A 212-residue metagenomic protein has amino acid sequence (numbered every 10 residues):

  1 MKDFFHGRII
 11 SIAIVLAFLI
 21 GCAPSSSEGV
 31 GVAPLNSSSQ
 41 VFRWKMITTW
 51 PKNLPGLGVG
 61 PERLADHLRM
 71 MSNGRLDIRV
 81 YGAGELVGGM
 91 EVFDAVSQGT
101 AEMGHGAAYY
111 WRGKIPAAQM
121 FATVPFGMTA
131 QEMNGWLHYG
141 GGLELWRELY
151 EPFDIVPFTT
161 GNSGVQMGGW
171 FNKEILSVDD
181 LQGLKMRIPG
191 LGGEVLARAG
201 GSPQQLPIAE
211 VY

Functional and structural regions predicted by a protein language model:
M1-R43: Short, low-complexity disordered leader/linker segments with a strong preference for bacterial N-terminal type II
G31, A65-D66, S97, A107-I208: Contiguous mixed-secondary-structure segments that line small-molecule binding/active-site clefts of soluble domains
R43, R75-R79, K185: Residues at or immediately flanking beta-strands
K45-E62, A83-V87: Extracytoplasmic "Venus flytrap"
W50-L54, V80, M133-W136, G201: Second-shell loop/turn segments in exported
L54-R79, E194-V195: Short, polar/charged alpha-helical segment
R79, E102-G106, Q204: Paired acidic/hydrophobic, glycine-rich loop segments that form the ligand-binding mouth/hinge of periplasmic-binding
V80-D94, P189-L191, S202-Y212: Short helix-initiation/N-cap motifs at beta->coil->alpha
